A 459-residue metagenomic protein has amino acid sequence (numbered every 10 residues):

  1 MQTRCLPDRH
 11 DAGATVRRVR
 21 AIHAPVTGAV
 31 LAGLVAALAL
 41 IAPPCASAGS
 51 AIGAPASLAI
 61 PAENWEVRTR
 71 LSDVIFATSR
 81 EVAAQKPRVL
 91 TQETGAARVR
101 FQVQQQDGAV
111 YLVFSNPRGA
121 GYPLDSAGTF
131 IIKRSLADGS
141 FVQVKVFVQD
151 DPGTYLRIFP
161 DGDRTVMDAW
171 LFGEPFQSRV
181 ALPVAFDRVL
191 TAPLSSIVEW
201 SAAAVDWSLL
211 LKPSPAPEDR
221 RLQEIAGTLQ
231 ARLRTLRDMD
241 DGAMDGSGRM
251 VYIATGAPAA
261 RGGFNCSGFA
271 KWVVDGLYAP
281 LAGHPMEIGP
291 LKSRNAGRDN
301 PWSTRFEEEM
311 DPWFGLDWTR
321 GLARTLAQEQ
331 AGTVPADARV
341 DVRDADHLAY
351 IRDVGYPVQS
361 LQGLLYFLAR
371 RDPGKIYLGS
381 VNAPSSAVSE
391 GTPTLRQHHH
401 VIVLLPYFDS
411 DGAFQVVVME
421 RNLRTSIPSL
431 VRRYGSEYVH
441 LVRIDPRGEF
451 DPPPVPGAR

Functional and structural regions predicted by a protein language model:
D11, V16-A32: Bacterial N-terminal signal peptides that target proteins for export
G28-A42: Bacterial N-terminal signal peptides
A48-R459: Cysteine-nucleophile amide-bond enzymes
